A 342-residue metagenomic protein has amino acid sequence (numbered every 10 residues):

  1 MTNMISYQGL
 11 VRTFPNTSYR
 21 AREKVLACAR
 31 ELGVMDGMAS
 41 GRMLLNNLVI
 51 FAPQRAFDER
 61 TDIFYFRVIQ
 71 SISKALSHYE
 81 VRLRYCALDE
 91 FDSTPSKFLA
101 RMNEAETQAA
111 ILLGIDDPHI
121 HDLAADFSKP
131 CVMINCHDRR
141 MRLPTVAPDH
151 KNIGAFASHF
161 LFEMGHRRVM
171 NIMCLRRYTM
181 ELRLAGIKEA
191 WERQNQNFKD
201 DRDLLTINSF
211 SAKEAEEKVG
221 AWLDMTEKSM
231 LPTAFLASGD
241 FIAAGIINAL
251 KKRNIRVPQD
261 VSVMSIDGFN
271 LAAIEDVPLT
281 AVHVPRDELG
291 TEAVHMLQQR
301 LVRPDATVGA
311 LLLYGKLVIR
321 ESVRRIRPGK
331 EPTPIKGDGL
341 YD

Functional and structural regions predicted by a protein language model:
M1-L44, L340-Y341: N-terminal helix-turn-helix DNA-binding module of bacterial transcription factors
M43-L45, F160-V169: Glycine-rich phosphate/diphosphate-binding loops that line cofactor/substrate pockets in enzymes
L45-H159, D224, F241: Alpha-helical recognition/docking segments in bacterial nutrient-uptake and carbohydrate-utilization systems
Q54-R67, Y85-S93, D116, V146-F156 (+5 more regions): Hinge/beta->alpha junction and helix N-cap segments in small-molecule ligand-binding domains
H78, W191-D200, E227-M230, K252-V257: Short helix-capping segments at alpha-helix termini
E106-G114, R168-C174, L205, E227-G239 (+1 more regions): Periplasmic-binding protein-like
L223-D342: Flexible loop/turn connectors
